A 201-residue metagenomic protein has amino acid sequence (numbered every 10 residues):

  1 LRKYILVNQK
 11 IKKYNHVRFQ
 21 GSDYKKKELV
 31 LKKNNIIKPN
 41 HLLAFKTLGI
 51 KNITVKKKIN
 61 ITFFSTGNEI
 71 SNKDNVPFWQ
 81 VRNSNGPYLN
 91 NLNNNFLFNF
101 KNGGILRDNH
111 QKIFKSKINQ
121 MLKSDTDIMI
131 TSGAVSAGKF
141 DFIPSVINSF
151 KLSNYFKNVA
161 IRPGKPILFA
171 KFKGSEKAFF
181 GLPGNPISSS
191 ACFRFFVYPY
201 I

Functional and structural regions predicted by a protein language model:
L1-N102: Short, glycine/charged-enriched hinge/interface segments at domain edges or termini
K27, I105, S189: Phosphate-binding chemistry for phosphorylated carbohydrates and sugar-nucleotides
P39-N40, N72-K73, A137-D141, S190: Short glycine/serine/threonine-rich phosphate/pyrophosphate-binding segments that cradle anionic phosphate groups
F64, G103-G104, I130, A178-F180: Hydrophobic/aromatic beta-strand patches that form the interior of the parallel beta-sheet core in alpha/beta enzyme
N68-E69, G133-F140, G184-P186: Short glycine-rich anion-binding loops that position phosphate/pyrophosphate groups of nucleotides and phosphorylated
V81-N85, R107-F114, N158-I167: A general structural motif
P87-K151: N-terminal small/polar loop signature for handling phosphorylated ligands or for N-terminal nucleophile
V146-I201: Flexible glycine/proline-rich
